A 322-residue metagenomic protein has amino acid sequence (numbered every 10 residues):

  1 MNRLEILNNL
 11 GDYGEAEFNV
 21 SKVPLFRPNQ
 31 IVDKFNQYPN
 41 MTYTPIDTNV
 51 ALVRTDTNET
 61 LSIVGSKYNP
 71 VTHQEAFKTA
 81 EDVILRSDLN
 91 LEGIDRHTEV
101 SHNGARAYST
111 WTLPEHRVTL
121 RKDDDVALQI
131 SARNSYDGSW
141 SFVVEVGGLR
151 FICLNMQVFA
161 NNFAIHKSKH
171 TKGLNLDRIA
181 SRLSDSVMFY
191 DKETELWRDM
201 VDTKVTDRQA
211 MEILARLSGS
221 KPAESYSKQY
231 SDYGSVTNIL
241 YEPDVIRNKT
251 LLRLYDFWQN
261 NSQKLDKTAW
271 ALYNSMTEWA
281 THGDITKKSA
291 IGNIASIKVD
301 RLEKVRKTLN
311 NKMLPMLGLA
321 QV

Functional and structural regions predicted by a protein language model:
M1-Q37, T98-E99, P114-V322: Intrinsically disordered, low-complexity regions enriched in serine/threonine
M1-T79, D88: Feature for intrinsically disordered/low-complexity regulatory segments and propeptides
P45, H102-G104, D123-D125: A generic structural signal for short, non-catalytic loop/turn and secondary-structure boundary residues
L52, S109-W111, A132: Generic structural hydrophobic/aromatic packing signal, biased to beta-strands
N58, S62, G93, I165 (+1 more regions): Generic, low-specificity signal for short hydrophobic/alpha-helical stretches with a mild N-terminal bias, encompassing
L85-E115: A short acidic/basic microdomain associated with nuclease active sites
